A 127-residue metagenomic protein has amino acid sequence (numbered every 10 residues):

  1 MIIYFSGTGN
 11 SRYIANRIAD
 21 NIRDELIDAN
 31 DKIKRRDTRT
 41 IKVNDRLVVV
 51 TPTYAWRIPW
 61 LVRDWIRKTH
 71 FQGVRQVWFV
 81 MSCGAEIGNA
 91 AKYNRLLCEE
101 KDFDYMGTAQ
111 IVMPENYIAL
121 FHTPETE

Functional and structural regions predicted by a protein language model:
M1-I2, S6-T51, A55-E127: FMN-binding flavodoxin-like domain, especially the glycine-rich phosphate-binding loop
